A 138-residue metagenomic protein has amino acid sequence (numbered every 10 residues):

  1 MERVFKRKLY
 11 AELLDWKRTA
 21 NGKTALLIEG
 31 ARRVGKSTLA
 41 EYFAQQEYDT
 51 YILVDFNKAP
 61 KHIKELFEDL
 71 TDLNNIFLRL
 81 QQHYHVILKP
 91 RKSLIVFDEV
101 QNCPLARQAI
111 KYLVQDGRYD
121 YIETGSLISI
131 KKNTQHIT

Functional and structural regions predicted by a protein language model:
M1-T138: Phosphate-binding site recognition
